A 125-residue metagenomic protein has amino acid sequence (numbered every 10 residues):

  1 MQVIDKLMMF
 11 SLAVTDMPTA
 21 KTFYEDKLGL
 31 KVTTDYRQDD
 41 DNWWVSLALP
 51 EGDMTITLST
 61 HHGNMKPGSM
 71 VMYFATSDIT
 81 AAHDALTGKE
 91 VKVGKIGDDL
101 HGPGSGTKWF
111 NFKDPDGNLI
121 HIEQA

Functional and structural regions predicted by a protein language model:
M1-V3, M9-L12, D35, H83-A125: Vicinal oxygen chelate
Q2-I4, S11-D53: Core segments of cupin and vicinal oxygen chelate
L7-M9, P67-M72: Eukaryotic phosphotyrosine signaling hubs
D39-W43, K66-P67, P103-T107: Short acidic/glycine-enriched loop/turn segments that link adjacent beta-strands
W44, T55, Y73, W109-N111: Short hydrophobic/aromatic beta-strand element in the GNAT-like acyltransferase core that lines or flanks the acyl-donor
P50-M54, N64-K66, I79-T80: Short, charged/polar surface micro-motifs in flexible loops or helix N-caps
G52-I56, G117-L119: Short, charged/polar, Gly/Pro-enriched secondary-structure boundary elements
M72-A75, I79-H83: Mid-chain, well-packed structural core segment of small domains
